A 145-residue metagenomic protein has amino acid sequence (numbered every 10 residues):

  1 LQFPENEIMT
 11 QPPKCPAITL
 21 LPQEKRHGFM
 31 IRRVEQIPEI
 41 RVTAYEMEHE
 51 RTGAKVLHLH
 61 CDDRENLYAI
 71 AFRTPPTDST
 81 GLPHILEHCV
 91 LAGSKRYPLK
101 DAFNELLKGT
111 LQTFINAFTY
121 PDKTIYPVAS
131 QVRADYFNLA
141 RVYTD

Functional and structural regions predicted by a protein language model:
F3: Cationic, low-complexity basic patches in intrinsically disordered or flexible, solvent-exposed regions
P12-D63: N- or domain-start disorder-to-order transition segments that initiate the globular core
H60-R141: M16/MPP (pitrilysin/insulinase) zinc-metallopeptidase core fold and M16-derived inactive scaffolds
T144-D145: A common structural junction motif
